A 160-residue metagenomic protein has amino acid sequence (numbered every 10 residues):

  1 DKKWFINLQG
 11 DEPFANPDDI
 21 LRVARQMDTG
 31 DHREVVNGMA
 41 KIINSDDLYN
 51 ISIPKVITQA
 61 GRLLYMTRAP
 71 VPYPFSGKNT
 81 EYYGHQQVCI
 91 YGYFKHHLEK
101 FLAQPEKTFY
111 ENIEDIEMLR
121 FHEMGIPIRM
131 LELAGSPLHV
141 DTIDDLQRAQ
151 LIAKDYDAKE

Functional and structural regions predicted by a protein language model:
D1-K3, E114: Proteins with a high burden of low-complexity, intrinsically disordered sequence enriched in S/T/G/P/A and R, requiring
K2, D31-V35, I126: Short, high-confidence coil segments that cap the C-terminus of an alpha-helix and link into the following beta-strand
F5-N7: Short aromatic/hydrophobic "clamp" motif used to bind/position activated sugar donors
G10-E12: Short acidic donor-binding/metal-coordinating loop in glycosyltransferase active sites
A15-K107: Conserved core of the sugar-phosphate nucleotidyltransferase
Y82-E160: Conserved alpha/beta core of the MobA/IspD/sugar-nucleotide pyrophosphorylase nucleotidyltransferase superfamily
